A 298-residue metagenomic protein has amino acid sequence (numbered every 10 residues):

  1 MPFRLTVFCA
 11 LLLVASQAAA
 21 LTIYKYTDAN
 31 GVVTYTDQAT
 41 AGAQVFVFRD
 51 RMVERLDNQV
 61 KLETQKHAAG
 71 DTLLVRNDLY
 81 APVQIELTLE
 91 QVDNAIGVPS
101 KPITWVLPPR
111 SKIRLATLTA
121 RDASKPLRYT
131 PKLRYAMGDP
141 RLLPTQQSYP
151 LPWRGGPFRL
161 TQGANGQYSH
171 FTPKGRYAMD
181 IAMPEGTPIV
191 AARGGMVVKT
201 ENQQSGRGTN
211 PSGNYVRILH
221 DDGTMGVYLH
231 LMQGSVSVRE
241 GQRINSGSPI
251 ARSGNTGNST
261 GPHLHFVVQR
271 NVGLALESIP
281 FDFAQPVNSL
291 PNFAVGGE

Functional and structural regions predicted by a protein language model:
T6-A15: Bacterial N-terminal signal peptides
Q17-T119, S124-R128: Short, cationic interaction patches enriched in Lys/Arg with P/S/T/G and frequent prolines that mark the mature domain
T104-S212: Surface-exposed, glycine-biased beta-strand/turn segments
T145-A164, H170, K174, E185 (+5 more regions): Acidic, glycine-rich catalytic/binding loops that coordinate metals and/or anionic ligands
R176, G213-E240: Active-site region of chymotrypsin-like
Q204-P211, S253-H265: Active-site loop architecture of trypsin-fold serine endopeptidases
Y215-V216, I244-G257: Short hydrophobic beta/alpha edge segments that flank linear recognition/processing sites
